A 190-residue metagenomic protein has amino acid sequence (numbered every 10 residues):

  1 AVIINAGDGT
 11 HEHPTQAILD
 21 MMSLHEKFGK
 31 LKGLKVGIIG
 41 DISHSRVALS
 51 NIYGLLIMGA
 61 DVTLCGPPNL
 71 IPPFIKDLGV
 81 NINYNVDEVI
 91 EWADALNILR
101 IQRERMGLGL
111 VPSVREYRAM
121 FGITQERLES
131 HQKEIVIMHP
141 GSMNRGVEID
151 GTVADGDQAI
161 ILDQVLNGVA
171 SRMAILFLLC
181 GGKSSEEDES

Functional and structural regions predicted by a protein language model:
A1-H25, R145: Phosphate/diphosphate ligand-binding glycine-rich loop within oxidoreductases
V2-A6, H13, I38, L64 (+2 more regions): General beta-strand structural signal in soluble alpha/beta enzymes
D8-G9, P67-N69, I101, S142: Short, ordered loop/turn segments at secondary-structure junctions
E12-I18, P73-I75, A93-D94, A170-A174: Short, charged, surface-exposed secondary-structure boundary motifs
L24-L99: Glycine-rich phosphate/diphosphate-binding loop of Rossmann-like nucleotide-binding domains
I75-T152: Rossmann-like adenosine-cofactor binding region
E134-I135, P140-S190: Adenosine-phosphate binding glycine-rich loop
